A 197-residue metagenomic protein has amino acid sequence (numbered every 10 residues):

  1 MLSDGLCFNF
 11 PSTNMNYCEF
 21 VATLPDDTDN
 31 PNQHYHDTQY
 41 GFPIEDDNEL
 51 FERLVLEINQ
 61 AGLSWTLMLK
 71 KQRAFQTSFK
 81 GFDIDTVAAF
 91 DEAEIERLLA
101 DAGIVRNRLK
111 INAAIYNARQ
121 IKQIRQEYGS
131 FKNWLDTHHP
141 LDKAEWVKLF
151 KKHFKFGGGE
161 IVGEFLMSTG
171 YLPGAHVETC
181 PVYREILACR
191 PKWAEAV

Functional and structural regions predicted by a protein language model:
F10-V197: HhH-family (HhH-GPD) DNA N-glycosylase catalytic core used in base-excision repair
